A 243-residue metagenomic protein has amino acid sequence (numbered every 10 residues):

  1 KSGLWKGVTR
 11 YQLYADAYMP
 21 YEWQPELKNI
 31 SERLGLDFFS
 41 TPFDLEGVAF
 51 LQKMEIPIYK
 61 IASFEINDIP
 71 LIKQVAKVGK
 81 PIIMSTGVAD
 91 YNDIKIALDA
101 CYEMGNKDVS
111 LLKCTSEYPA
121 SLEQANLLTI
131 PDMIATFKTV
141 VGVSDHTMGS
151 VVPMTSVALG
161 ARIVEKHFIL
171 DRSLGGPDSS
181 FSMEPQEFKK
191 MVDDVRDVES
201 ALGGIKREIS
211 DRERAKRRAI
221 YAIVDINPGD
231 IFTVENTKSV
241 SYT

Functional and structural regions predicted by a protein language model:
K1-Y242: Catalytic cores and adjacent flexible loops of soluble metabolic enzymes that perform enolate/carbanion chemistry on
